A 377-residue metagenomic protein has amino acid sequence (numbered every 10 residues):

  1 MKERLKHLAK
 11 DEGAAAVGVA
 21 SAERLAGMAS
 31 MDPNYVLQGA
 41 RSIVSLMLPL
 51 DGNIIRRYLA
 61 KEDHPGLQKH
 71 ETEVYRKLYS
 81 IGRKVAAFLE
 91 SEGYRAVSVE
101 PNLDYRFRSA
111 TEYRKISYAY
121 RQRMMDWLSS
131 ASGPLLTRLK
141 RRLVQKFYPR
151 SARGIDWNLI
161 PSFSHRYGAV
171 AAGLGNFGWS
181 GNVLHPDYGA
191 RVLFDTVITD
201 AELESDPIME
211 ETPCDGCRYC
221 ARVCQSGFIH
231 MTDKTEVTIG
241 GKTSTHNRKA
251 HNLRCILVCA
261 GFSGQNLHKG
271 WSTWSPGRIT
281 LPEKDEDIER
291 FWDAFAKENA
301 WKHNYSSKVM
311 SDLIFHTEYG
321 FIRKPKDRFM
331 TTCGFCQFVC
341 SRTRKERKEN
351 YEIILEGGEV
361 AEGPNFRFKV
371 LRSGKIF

Functional and structural regions predicted by a protein language model:
M1-A86, E90, V99-D104, Y113-R121: Non-catalytic, usually N-terminal nucleic-acid engagement modules in DNA/RNA processing proteins
R24, P49-D51, T199, E204 (+1 more regions): Short, glycine-/Ser/Thr-/acidic-enriched flexible segments
V74-C336, R342, E352-G357: Catalytic cores of enzyme domains
G334, F338, K345-K375: C-terminal/domain-terminus segments
